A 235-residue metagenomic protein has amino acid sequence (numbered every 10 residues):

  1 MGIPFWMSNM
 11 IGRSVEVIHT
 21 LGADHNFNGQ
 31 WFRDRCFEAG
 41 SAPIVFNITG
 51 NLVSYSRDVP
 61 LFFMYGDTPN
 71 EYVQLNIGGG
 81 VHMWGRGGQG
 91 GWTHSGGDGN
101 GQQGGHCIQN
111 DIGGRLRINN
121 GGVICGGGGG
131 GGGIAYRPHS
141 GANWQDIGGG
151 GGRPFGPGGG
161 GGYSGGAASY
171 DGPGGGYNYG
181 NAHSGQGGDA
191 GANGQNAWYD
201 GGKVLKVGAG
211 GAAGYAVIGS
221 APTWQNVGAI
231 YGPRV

Functional and structural regions predicted by a protein language model:
M1-S41, V45, P222-V235: Enriched but not universal
I11-G12, T68-N70, A209-G214: Exposed regions on extracellular, virion, or secretory-pathway luminal proteins
I18-F27, T49-G66: N-terminal extracellular ligand-recognition/capping segment immediately after the signal peptide
D34-G40, G66-P69, I112: Extracellular and analogous surface-interaction loops
V45, T49-D58, G78-A221, V227-V235: Glycine-centric low-complexity/flexibility signal
G66-G78: Beta-solenoid repeat scaffold
